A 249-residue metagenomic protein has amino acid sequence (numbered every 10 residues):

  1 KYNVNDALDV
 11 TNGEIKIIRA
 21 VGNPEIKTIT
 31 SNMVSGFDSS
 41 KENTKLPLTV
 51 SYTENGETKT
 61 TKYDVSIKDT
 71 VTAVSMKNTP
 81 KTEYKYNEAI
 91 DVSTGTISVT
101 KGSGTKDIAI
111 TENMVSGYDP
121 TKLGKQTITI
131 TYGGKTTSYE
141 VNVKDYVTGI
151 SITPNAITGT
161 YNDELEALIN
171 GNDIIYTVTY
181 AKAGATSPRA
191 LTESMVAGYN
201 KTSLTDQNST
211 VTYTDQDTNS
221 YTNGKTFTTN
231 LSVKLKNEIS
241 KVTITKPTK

Functional and structural regions predicted by a protein language model:
K1-N23, T72-T105, T148-A185, E238-K249: Solvent-exposed, low-complexity, repeat-rich "mucin-like" stalks and linkers
G22-I67, K81-T82, S103-Y139, K182-T228 (+1 more regions): Serine/threonine-rich, repeat-prone extracellular segments and beta-strand-based repeat modules of secreted/surface
D64-A73, V141-G149, L231-S240: Short domain-boundary/entry signatures in modular proteins, especially in secreted/extracellular architectures
